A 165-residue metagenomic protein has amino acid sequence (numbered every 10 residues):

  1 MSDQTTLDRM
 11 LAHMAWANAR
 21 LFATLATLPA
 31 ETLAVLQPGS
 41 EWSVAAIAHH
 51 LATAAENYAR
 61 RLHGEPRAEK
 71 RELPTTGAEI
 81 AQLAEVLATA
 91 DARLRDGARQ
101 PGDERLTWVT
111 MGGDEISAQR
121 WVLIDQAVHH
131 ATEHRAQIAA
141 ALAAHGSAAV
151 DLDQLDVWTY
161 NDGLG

Functional and structural regions predicted by a protein language model:
M1-S2, A139: Short, charged low-complexity linear motifs
S2-D3, K70: Short, contiguous pre-domain boundary segments
Q4-M10, I80-A81: Active-site rim elements
D8-L73, G112-G165: Short, contiguous alpha-helical
R60, G64-D103: Helix-adjacent hinge/juxtasegments
R99-G113: Acidic catalytic patch
